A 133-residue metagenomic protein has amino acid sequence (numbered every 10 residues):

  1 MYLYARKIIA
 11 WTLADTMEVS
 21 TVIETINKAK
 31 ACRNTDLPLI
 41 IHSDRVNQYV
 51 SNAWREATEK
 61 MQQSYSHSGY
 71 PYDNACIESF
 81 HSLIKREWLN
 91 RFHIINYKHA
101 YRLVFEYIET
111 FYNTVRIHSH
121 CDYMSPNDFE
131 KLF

Functional and structural regions predicted by a protein language model:
M1-F133: Charged DNA-binding/catalytic regions of mobile-element recombinases
